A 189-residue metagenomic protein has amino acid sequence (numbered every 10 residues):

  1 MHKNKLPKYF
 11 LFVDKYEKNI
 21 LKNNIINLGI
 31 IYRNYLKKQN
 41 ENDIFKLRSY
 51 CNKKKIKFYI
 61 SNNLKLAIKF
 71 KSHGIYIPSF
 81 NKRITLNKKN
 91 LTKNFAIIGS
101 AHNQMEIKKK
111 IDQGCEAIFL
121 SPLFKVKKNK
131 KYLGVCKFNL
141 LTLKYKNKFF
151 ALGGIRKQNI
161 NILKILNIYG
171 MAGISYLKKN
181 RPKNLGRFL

Functional and structural regions predicted by a protein language model:
M1-N19, L189: N-terminal amphipathic alpha-helix/helix-capping segment at the start of soluble metabolic enzymes
P7-V13, L28-Y32, F58-I60, I75-I77 (+4 more regions): Hydrophobic faces of well-ordered beta-strands that scaffold small-molecule active sites in alpha/beta enzyme cores
L11-N24, N62-K65, H102-K109, R156-N161: Short, acidic/polar
K18-N19, G29-N90: N-terminal active-site wall of soluble small-molecule enzyme domains
I30, A67, K110, I118 (+2 more regions): Conserved, mostly hydrophobic/aromatic
D43-Y59, K82, N87-N103, K131-R156 (+1 more regions): Alpha-helix-loop-beta-strand connector modules within alpha/beta enzyme cores
I75-L86, F119-K131, I155-L189: Glycine-rich phosphate-binding active-site loops on the catalytic face of alpha/beta enzymes
N94-F124: Internal catalytic-core helix/loop-beta-alpha segment that presents or stabilizes conserved functional determinants
